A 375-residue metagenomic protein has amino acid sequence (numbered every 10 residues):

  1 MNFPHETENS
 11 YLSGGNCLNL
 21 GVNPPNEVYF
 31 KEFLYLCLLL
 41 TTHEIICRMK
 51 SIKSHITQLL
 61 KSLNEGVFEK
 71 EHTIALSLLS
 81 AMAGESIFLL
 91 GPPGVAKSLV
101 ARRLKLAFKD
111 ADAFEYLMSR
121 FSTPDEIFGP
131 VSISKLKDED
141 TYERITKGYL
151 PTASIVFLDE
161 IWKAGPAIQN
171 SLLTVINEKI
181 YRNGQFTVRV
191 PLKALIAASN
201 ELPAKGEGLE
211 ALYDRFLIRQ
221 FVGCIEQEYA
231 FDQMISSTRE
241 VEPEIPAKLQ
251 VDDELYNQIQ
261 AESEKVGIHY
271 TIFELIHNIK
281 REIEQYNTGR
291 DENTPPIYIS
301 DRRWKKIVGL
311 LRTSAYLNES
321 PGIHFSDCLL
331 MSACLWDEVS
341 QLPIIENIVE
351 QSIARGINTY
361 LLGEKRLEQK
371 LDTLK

Functional and structural regions predicted by a protein language model:
K53-S86, P92: Pre-Walker A (pre-P-loop) alpha-helix and adjacent loop at the N terminus of AAA/AAA+ ATPase modules, a conserved
M82-S119: Walker A/P-loop
L90-P93, Y116-L117, K137-K147, E178-L192 (+2 more regions): Conserved Walker
T123-L150: Short glycine-rich substrate-engagement loop in P-loop NTPases that contacts/grips substrate
S134-L136, K163-I168, N177-L249: Canonical AAA+ ATPase core
D159-E160, S171: Walker B catalytic acidic pair
V222-D291, S320: Conserved C-terminal "switch" segment of AAA+ ATPases
G289-P296, T313-K375: C-terminal engagement/docking regions of AAA+ P-loop ATPases
